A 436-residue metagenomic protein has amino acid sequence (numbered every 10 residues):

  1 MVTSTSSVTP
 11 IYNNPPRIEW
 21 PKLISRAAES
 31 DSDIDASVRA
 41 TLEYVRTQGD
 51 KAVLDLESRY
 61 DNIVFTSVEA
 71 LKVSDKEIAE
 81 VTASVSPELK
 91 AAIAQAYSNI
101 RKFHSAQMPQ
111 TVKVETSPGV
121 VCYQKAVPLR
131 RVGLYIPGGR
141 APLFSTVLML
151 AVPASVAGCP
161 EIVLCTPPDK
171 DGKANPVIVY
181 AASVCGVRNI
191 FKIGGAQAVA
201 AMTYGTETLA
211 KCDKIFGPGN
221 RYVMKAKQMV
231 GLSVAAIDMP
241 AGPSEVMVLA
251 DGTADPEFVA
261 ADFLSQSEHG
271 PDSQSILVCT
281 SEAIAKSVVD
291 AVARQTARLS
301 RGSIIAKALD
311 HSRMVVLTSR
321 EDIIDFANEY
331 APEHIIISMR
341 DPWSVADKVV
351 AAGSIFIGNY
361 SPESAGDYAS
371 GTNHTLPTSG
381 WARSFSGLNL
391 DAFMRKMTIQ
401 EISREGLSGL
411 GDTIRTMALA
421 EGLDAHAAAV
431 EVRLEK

Functional and structural regions predicted by a protein language model:
V2-R130: N-terminal Rossmann-like NAD(P)+-binding subdomain of aldehyde/semialdehyde dehydrogenases
S4-N14, N189-G194, M314-S319: Short acidic-hydrophobic, aromatic-tinged amphipathic segments that line or gate anion-handling sites
P109-V114, C212, S273-V278, R298-A308 (+3 more regions): Flexible, glycine/charged-enriched surface loops at secondary-structure junctions
V114-Y180: Conserved small-residue-rich beta-alpha loop and adjacent elements that most often cradle the phosphate/pyrophosphate
V184-Q274: Conserved NAD(P)+-binding/catalytic subdomain of aldehyde/semialdehyde dehydrogenases
S265, H269, L277-A352: A glycine- and small/hydrophobic-rich beta-loop-beta segment that serves as a flexible "lid/hinge" or phosphate-binding
N328-K436: C-terminal core of ALDH-fold dehydrogenases
